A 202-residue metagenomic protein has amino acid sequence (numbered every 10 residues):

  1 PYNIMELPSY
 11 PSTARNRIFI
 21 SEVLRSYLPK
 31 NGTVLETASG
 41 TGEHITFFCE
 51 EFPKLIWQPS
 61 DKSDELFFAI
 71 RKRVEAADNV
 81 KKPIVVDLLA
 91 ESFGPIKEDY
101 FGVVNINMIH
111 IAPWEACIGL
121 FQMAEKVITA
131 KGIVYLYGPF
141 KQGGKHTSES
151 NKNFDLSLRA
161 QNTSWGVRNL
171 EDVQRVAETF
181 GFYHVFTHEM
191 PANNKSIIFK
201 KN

Functional and structural regions predicted by a protein language model:
I4-K30: Class I SAM-dependent methyltransferase Rossmann-like catalytic core, especially the SAM/SAH-binding loop
L35, E43-F93: Class I SAM-dependent methyltransferase SAM/SAH-binding core
A38: Conserved S-adenosyl-L-methionine
G94-V103: A short acidic, Gly/Pro-enriched loop at the edge of an enzyme's catalytic core that lines a small-molecule cofactor
I111-A124: A short, conserved alpha-helix within the catalytic core of class I
K131-F140: Conserved beta-strand signature within the Rossmann-like core of class I S-adenosyl-L-methionine
T147-E171: Conserved Class I S-adenosyl-L-methionine
F182-N202: Core SAM-dependent methyltransferase catalytic element
